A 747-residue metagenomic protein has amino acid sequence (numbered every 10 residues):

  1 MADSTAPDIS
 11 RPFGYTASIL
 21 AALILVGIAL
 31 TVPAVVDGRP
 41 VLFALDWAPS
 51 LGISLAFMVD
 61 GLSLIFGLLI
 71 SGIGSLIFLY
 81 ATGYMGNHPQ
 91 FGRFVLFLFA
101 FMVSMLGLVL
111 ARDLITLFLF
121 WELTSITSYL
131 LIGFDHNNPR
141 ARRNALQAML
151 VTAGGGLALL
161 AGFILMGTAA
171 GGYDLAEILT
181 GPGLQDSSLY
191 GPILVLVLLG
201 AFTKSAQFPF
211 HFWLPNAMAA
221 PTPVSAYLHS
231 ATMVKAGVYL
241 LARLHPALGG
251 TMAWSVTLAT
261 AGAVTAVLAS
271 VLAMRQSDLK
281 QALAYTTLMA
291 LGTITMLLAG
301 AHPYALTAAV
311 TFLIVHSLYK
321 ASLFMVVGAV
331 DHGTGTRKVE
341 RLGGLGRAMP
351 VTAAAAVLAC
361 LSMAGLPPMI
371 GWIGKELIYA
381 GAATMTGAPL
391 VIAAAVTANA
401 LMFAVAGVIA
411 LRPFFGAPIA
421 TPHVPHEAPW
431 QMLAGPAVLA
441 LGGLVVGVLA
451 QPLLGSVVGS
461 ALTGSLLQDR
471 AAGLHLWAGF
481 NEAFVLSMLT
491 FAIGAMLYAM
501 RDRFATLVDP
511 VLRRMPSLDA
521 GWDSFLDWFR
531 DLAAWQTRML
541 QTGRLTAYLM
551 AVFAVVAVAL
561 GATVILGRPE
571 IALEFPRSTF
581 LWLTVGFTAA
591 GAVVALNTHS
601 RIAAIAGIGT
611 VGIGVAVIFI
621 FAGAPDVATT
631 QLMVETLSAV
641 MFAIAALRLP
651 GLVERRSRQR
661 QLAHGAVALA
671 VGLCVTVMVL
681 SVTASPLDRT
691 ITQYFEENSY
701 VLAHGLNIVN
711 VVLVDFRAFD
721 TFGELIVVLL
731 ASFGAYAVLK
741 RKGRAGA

Functional and structural regions predicted by a protein language model:
A2-L96, L165-S187, G191, F212 (+6 more regions): Transmembrane helix-loop-helix hairpins at membrane boundaries of multipass inner-membrane proteins
S18-V32, G155-I164, V357-M363, G435-L453 (+1 more regions): Hydrophobic alpha-helical membrane-insertion segments
V41-L51, D174-P182, K375-G381, P452-L476 (+1 more regions): Membrane-interfacial helical/loop segments at transmembrane boundaries in membrane proteins
D46-I65, G181-L194, G381-A393, A471-G479 (+2 more regions): Short aromatic-rich membrane-water interface segments that cap or initiate transmembrane helices in multi-pass membrane
L76-L117, I126-A428, A562, R577 (+3 more regions): Hydrophobic transmembrane alpha-helices and their helix-loop junctions in integral membrane proteins
A161, G346-A354, M402, A406-G494 (+5 more regions): Cytoplasmic/organellar membrane-interface segments at the starts of transmembrane helices in multi-pass inner-membrane
S362-L377, A440-A461, Q541-G567, M678-R689: Alpha-helical transmembrane segments and their membrane-interface junctions in multi-pass membrane proteins
I565, A572, P576-T584, V593-L596 (+1 more regions): Flexible extramembrane loops and terminal tails that flank transmembrane helices in small membrane-associated subunits
